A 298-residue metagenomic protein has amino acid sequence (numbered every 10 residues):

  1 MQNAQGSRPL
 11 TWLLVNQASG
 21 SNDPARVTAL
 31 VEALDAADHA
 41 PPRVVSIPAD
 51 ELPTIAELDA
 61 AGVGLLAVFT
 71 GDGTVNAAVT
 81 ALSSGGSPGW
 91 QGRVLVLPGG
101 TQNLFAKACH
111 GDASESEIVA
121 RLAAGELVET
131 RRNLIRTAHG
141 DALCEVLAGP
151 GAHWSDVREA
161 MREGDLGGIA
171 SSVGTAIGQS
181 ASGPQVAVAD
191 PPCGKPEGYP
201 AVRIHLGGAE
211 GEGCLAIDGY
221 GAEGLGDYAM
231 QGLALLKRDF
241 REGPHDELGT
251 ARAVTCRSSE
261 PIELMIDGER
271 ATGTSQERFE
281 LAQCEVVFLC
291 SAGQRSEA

Functional and structural regions predicted by a protein language model:
M1-F69, N76, T80-A81, V119-L122 (+1 more regions): ATP/NTP phosphate-donor binding region
A4-R8, L58-G62, R136, K195-P196 (+2 more regions): Flexible, charged surface loops at secondary-structure boundaries
P9-L13, P42, L66, V94 (+3 more regions): Hydrophobic beta-strand segments of well-ordered beta-sheets in folded domains
N16, D72, P98-G100: Active-site glycine-centered loops adjacent to acidic/histidine catalytic or metal-binding residues that shape
A60-A61, E126-E129, Q179, E197 (+3 more regions): Short solvent-exposed loop/turn micro-motifs enriched in small/polar/acidic residues
T74-G92: Short Gly/Thr/Asp-enriched flexible loops that form oxyanion-binding sites at enzyme active sites
P88-G211: Catalytic core of DAGKc-family lipid kinases
G219-A298: ATP/nucleoside-binding phosphotransfer catalytic cores, i.e., glycine-rich phosphate-binding loops
